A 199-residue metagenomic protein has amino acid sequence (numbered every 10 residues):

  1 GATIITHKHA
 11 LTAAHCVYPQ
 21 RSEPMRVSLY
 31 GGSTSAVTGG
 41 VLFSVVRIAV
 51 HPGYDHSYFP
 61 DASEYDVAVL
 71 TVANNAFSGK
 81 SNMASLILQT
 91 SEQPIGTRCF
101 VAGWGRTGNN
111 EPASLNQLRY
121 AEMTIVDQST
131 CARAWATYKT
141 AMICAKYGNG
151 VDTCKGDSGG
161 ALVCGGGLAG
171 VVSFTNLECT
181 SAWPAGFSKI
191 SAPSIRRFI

Functional and structural regions predicted by a protein language model:
G1-A2, S85, I143, T153 (+2 more regions): Structural detector of coil-to-beta-strand junctions
T3-Y18, R26, R119-I125, R133 (+1 more regions): C-terminal subregion of chymotrypsin/trypsin-like serine protease catalytic domains
I5-H7, A13-C16, G31-T34, T71-N74 (+4 more regions): Active-site-proximal beta-strand/loop segments in catalytic clefts of secreted hydrolases
A10-A13, Y18-S57, Q128-T130, P193: Conserved H-D interstitial segment of serine endopeptidase catalytic domains
Y30-G32, A49-P52, T71-A73, A102 (+7 more regions): Residue-level detector of conserved, well-ordered beta-strand and adjacent loop positions that form binding/recognition
S35, F43, S63, V67-N74 (+2 more regions): Chymotrypsin/trypsin-fold serine protease catalytic domain
S57-D61, A113, V151-K155: Short Gly/Pro-enriched turn/cap motifs at secondary-structure boundaries
